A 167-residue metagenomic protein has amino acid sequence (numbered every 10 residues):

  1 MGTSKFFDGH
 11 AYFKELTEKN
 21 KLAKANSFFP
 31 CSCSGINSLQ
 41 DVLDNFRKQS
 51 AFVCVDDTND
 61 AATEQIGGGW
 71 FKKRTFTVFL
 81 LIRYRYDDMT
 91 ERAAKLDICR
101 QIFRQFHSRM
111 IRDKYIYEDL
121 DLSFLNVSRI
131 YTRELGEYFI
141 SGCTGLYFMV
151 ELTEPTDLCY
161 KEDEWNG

Functional and structural regions predicted by a protein language model:
M1-G68, D163-G167: Small/polar-rich, solvent-exposed N-terminal microdomains that initiate assembly or binding
G2-A11, G69-K73, L81-R112: Extracellular/virion structural assembly segments
F7, K24-N26, A51, L96-T153: Acidic-leaning, charged glycine-interspersed low-complexity segments
C31-C33, C54, C99, C143 (+1 more regions): Generic recognition of cysteine residues
E64, D87, D157-K161: Intrinsically disordered, low-complexity acidic/polar segments
W70-R85, S141-T156: Oligomerization/assembly interface segments of phage tail-like spikes and tubes
T156-L158, N166-G167: Mixed-charge, glycine-accented linear interaction segment located at domain edges/termini
